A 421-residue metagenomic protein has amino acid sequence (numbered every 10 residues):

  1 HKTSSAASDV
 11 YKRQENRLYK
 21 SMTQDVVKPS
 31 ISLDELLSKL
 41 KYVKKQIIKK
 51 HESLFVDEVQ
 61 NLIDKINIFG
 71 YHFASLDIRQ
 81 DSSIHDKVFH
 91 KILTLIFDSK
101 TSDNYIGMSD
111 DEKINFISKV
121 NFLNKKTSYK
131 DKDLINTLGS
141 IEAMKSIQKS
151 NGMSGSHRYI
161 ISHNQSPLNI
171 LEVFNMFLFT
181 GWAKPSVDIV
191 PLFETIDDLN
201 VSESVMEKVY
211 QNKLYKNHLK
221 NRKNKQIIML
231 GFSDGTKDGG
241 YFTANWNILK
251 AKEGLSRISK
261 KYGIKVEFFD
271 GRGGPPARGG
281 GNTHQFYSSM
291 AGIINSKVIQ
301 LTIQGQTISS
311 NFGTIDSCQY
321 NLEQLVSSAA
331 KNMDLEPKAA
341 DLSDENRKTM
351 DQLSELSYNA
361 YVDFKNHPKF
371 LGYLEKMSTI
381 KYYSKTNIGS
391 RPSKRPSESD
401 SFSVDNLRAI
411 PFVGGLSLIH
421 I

Functional and structural regions predicted by a protein language model:
H1-A7, Y11, I419-H420: Single conserved hydrophobic/aromatic residue that forms the stacking wall/gate of nucleotide- or nucleobase-binding
K28-E35, K41, K45-K49, S53-I68 (+1 more regions): Extended, charged alpha-helical coiled-coil/arm scaffolds that mediate oligomerization and mechanical coupling in large
E35-S38, Y42, L54-D57, N61 (+12 more regions): Generic recognition of stable, solvent-exposed alpha-helical segments in well-folded globular domains
E58-N61, K65-I68, A74, K145-M153 (+10 more regions): Carbohydrate-active enzymes and regulators
H72, D77-R79, D86, T101-Y129 (+8 more regions): Acidic, glycine-enriched catalytic cores built around paired aspartates
A74-L76, D81-L171, N175, F179-W182 (+3 more regions): Active-site cores of enzymes that catalyze phosphoryl transfer or operate on phosphate-rich substrates
K149-G155, F177-V187, V209-N224, E253-E267 (+3 more regions): Secondary-structure transition/capping motifs at alpha-helix termini and the adjoining loop/turn into the next element
N169, V173, I189, V201-S202 (+6 more regions): Extended, hydrophobic alpha-helical segments in both membrane/secreted and soluble proteins
